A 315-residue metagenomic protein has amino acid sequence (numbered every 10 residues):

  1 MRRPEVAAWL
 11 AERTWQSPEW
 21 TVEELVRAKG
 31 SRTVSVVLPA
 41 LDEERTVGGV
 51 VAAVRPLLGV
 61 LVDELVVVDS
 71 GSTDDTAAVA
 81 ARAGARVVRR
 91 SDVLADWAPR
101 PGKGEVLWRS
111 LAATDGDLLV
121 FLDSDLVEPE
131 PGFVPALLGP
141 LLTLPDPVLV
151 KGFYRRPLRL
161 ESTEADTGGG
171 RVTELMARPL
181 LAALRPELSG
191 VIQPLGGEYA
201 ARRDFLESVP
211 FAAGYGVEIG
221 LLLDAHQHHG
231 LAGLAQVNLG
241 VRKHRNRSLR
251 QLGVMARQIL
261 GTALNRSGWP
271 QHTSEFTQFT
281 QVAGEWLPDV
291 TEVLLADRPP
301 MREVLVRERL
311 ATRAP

Functional and structural regions predicted by a protein language model:
M1-A53: N-proximal low-complexity "stem/linker" segments adjacent to membrane-targeting elements
M1-W9, R247-P315: Terminal low-complexity segments of carbohydrate-biosynthetic enzymes
T33-S35, E64, A225: Cell-envelope/extracellular polymer assembly enzymes that use nucleotide-activated donors
A52-V62: Short, acidic, metal-binding catalytic loop of nucleotide-sugar glycosyltransferases
D69-A78: A conserved acidic beta->alpha catalytic loop
A95-K103, P129-R203: Acceptor/aglycone-binding surface of glycosyltransferases and processive sugar-polymer synthases
L119: Short aromatic/hydrophobic "clamp" motif used to bind/position activated sugar donors
T167-T262: Conserved catalytic loops of nucleotide-sugar-dependent glycosyltransferases that act on lipid-linked
